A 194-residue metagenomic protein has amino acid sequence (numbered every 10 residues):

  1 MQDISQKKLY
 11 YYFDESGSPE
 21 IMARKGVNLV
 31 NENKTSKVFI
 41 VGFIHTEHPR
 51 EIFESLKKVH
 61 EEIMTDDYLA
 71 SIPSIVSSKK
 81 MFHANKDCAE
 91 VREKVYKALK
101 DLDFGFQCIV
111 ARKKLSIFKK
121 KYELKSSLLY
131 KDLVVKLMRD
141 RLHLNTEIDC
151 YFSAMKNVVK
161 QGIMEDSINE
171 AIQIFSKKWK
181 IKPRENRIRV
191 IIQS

Functional and structural regions predicted by a protein language model:
M1-S194: Phosphate-ester processing/binding pockets and catalytic centers
